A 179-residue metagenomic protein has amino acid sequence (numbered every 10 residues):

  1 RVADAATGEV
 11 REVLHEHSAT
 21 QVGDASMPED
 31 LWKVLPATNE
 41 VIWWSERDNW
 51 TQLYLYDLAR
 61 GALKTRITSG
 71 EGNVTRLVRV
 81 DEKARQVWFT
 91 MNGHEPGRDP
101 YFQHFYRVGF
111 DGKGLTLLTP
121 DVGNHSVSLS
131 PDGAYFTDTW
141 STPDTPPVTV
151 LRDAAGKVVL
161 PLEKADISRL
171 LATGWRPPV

Functional and structural regions predicted by a protein language model:
R1, Q52-Y54, H104-Y106, V148-V150: A short loop-to-beta-strand structural motif that recurs across blades of beta-propeller domains
R1-D4, L31-N49, D57, I67 (+4 more regions): Beta-strand C-termini and the immediately following turn/loop, strongest in propeller blades
R1-V2, V10-G23, M27-W32, R76-A84 (+1 more regions): Non-catalytic accessory segments flanking enzyme active sites
D4-T7, H17, D57-R60, E71 (+1 more regions): Short, flexible loop/turn elements at secondary-structure junctions
A5-G8, L58-G61, G109-K113, A154-A155: Short loop/turn segments that connect beta-strands within beta-propeller blades
R11, T65, Q103-H104, P147: Extracytoplasmic/periplasmic beta-strand context in beta-sandwich domains, especially the cupredoxin/COX2 CuA-binding
E12-L14, Q52-A59, K64-S69: Polyanionic (Asp/Glu-rich) segments that form extended negatively charged tracts
